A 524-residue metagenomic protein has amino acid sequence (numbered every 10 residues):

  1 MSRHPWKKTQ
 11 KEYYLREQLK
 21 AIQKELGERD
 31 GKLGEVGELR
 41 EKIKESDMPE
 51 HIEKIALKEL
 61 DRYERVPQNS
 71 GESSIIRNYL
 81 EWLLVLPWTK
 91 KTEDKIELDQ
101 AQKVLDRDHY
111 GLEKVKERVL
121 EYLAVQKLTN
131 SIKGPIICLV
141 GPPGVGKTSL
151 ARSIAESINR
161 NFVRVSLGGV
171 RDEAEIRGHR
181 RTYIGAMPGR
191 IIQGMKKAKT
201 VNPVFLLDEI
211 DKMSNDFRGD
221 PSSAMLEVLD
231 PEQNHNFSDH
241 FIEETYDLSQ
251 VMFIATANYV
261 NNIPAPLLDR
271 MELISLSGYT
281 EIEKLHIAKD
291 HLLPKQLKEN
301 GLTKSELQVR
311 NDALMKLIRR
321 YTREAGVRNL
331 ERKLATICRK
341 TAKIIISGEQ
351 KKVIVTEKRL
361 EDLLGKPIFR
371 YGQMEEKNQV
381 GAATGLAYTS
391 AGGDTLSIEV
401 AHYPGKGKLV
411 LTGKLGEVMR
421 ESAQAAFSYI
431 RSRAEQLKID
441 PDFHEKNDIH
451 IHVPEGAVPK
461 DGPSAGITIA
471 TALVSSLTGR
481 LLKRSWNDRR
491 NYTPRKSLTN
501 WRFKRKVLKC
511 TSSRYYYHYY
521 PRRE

Functional and structural regions predicted by a protein language model:
M1-T129: Extended, charged alpha-helical coiled-coil/arm scaffolds that mediate oligomerization and mechanical coupling in large
S46-E53, T89-E93, K199, Y259-D269 (+4 more regions): Conserved C-terminal "switch" segment of AAA+ ATPases
P135-L167, K196, L226: Walker A/P-loop
S157-A186, G194, S214, E283: AAA+/P-loop NTPase substrate/partner-engagement loops
T182-L206, S238-T245, V507: Conserved alpha-helical scaffold flanking the Walker A/P-loop in AAA+ ATPase domains
A198-N202, D220, F237-T256, L307 (+1 more regions): AAA+/SF3 P-loop NTPase mechanochemical coupling elements
L207-Y246: Conserved catalytic/switch belt of AAA+ P-loop NTPases
Q373, Q379, T384, G392-E524: Peripheral, non-AAA+ core regions of ATP-driven protein-machinery
